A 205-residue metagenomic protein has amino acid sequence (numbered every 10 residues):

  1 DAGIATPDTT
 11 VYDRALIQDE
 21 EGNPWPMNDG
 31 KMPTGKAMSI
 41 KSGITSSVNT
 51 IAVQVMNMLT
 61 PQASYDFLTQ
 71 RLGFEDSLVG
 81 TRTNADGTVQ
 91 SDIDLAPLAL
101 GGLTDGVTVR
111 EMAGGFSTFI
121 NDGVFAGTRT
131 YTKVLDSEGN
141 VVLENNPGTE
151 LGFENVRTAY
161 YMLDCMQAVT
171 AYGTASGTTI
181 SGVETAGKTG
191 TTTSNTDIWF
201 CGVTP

Functional and structural regions predicted by a protein language model:
D1-A2, P7, I51-A52, S64 (+2 more regions): Extended, hydrophobic alpha-helical segments in both membrane/secreted and soluble proteins
A5-S64, L95, S137-A168: Conserved catalytic neighborhood of penicillin-recognizing serine enzymes
T6-P7, D105-P205: A penicillin-recognizing enzyme superfamily signal
D8-T9, D76-I93, P97, A126-Y131 (+1 more regions): Surface-exposed patches in mature extracellular/periplasmic domains of secreted proteins
Q18, S47, R71-D76, D122 (+1 more regions): A short secondary-structure junction motif
E20, G101, T128: Structured DNA-binding interfaces in DNA transaction proteins
P24-N28, T60-M112: Mid-domain, small-residue-enriched loop/turn segments at the edges of structured enzyme/sensor domains
M32, K36, I40, I44 (+7 more regions): Secondary-structure capping and boundary motifs in well-ordered enzyme cores
